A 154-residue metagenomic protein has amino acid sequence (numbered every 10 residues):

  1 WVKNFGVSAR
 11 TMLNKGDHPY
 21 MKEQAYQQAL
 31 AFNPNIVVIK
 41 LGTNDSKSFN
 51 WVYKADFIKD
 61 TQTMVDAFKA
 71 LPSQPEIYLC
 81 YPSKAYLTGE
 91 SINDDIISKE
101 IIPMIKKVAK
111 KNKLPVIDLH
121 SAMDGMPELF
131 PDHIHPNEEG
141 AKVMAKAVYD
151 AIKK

Functional and structural regions predicted by a protein language model:
W1, L30-N35, A70, K110-N112 (+1 more regions): N-terminal secretory targeting modules
W1-G6, N35-L41, E76-Y81, P115-D118 (+1 more regions): Structural recognition of the beta-strand scaffold that forms the well-ordered cores of secreted hydrolase catalytic
W1-Q62, Y86, I96-K99: Conserved SGNH/GDSL esterase-like catalytic core that processes O-acyl groups on lipids and polysaccharides
G6, P34, T43-S46, P75 (+4 more regions): Small-side-chain structural scaffolding
N14, N50, P75, V148-Y149 (+1 more regions): Ubiquitous "structural anchor" signal
K40-N44, D66-K99: Active-site segments of SGNH/GDSL-like serine hydrolases that catalyze O-acetyl group transfer/hydrolysis on lipids
D56-C80, I102-V108, N112-L114: Charged, glycine-enriched surface loops/patches that mediate electrostatic binding to polyanionic ligands
S83-K154: Catalytic His-Asp segment of secreted/periplasmic serine-dependent ester chemistry enzymes
